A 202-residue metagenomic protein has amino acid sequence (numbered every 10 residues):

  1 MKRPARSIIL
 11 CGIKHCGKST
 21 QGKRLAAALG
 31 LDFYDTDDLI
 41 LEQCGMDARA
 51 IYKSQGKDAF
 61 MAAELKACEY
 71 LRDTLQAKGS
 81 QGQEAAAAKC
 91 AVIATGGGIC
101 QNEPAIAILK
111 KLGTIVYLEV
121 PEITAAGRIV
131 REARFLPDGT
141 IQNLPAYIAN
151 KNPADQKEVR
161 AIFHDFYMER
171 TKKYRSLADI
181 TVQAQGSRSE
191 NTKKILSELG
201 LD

Functional and structural regions predicted by a protein language model:
K2-I8, R24, A28, C90 (+2 more regions): NTP-dependent small-molecule kinase module
I13: P-loop (Walker A) phosphate-binding loop of NTP-binding proteins
C16: ATP-binding Walker
S19: Walker A/P-loop
A27-T36: Post-Walker A helix-loop "phosphate-sensing" segment adjacent to the P-loop in P-loop NTPases
D38-K110, I141-Q142, Y147-N152: ATP-dependent small-molecule kinase phosphotransfer cores that center on conserved nucleotide phosphate-binding segments
G96-I99, P121-I123, S187: Short glycine-rich anion-binding loops that position phosphate/pyrophosphate groups of nucleotides and phosphorylated
T114-T171: A glycine- and Lys/Arg-enriched "phosphate-lid" helix/loop adjacent to the NTP-binding pocket of small-molecule kinases
